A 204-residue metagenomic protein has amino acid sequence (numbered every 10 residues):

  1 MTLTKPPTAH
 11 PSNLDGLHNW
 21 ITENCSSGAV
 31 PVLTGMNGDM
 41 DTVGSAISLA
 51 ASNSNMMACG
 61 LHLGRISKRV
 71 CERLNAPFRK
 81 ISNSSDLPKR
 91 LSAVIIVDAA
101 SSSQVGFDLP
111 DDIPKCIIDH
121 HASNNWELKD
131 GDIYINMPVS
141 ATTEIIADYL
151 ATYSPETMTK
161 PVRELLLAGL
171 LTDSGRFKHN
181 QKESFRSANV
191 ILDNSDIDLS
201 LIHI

Functional and structural regions predicted by a protein language model:
M1-N37, S45-N53, W126-I202: A structured phosphate/pyrophosphate-recognition subdomain
S27-P88: Anionic-ligand anchoring segments at beta-strand to alpha-helix junctions in alpha/beta enzyme folds, i.e., glycine
S52-L63, I81-K89, Q104-P110, H179-L192: Short, Lys/Arg-enriched charge-dense amphipathic segments
M56-A58, K115, L166: Hydrophobic/aromatic residues located in beta-strands of well-ordered beta-sheets within soluble catalytic
E72-D132: Active-site cofactor/cluster-binding pocket
